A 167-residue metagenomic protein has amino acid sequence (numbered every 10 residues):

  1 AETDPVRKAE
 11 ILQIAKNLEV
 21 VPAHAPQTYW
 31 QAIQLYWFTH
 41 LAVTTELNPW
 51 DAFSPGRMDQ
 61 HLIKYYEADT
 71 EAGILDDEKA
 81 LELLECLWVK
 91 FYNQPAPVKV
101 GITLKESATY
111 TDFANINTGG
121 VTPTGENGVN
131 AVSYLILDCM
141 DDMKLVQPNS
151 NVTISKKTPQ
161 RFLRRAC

Functional and structural regions predicted by a protein language model:
V6-Q13, N17-C167: Conserved catalytic cores of very large enzyme subunits
